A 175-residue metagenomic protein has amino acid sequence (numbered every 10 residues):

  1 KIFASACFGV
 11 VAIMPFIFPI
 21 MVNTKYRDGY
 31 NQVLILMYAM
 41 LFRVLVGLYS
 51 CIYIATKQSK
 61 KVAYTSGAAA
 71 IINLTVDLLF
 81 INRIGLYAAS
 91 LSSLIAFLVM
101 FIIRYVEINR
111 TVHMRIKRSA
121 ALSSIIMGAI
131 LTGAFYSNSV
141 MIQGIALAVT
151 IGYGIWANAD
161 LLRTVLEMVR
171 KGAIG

Functional and structural regions predicted by a protein language model:
K1-A4: Selective transmembrane-helix segments that form parts of the transport pathway or gating/packing helices in multipass
C7-F8, A12, F16, N31-K57 (+3 more regions): Short runs within selected transmembrane alpha-helices of multi-pass transporters and secretion channels
P15-R27: Membrane-interface helix termini and inter-helical loops of multi-pass transporters
D28-Q32, I116-S124, Q143-L147: Residue-level signature of transmembrane alpha-helical entry/exit and packing/kink sites in multi-pass membrane
G67-N73, A96, R118-G133: Hydrophobic membrane-spanning alpha-helices of multi-pass integral membrane proteins
V76-I81, A129-N138: Hydrophobic alpha-helical transmembrane segments
R110-I116: Helix-loop junctions on the cytosolic side of multi-pass membrane transporters, especially the intracellular loop
K117, G133-G175: Membrane-proximal transmembrane or re-entrant/amphipathic helices at the cytosolic face
